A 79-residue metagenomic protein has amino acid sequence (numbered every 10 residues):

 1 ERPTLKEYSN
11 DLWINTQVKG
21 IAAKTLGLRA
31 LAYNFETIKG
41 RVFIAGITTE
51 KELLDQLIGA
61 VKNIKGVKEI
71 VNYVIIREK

Functional and structural regions predicted by a protein language model:
E1-K79: N-terminal targeting leaders
